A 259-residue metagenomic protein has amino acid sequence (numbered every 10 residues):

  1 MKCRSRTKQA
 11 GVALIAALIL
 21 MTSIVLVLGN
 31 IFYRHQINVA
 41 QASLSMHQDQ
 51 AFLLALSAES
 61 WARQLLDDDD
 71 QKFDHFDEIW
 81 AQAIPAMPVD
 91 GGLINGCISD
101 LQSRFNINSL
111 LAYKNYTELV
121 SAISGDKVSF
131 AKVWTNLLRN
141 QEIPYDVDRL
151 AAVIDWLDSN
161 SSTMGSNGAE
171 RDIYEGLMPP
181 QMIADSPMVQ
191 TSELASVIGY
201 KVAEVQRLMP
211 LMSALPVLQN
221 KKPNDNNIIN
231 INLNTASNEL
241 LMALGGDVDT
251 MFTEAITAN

Functional and structural regions predicted by a protein language model:
K2-N259: Compositionally biased linear targeting/interaction segments
